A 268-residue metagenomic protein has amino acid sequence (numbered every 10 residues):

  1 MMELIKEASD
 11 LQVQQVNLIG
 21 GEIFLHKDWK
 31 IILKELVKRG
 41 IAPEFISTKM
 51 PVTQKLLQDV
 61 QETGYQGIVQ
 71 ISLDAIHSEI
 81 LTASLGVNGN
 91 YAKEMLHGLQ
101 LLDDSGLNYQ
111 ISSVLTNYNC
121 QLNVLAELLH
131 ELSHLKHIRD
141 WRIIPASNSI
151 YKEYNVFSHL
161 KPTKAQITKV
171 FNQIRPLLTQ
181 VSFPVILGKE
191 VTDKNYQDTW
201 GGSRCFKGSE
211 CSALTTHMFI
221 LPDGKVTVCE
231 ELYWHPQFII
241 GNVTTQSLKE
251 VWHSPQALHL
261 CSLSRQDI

Functional and structural regions predicted by a protein language model:
M1-G67: Conserved alpha-helical substructure of the radical SAM core
K6-D10, T199, L248: N-terminal pre-core extensions flanking Radical SAM catalytic domains
A8, N88, L132, I174 (+2 more regions): Alpha-helix boundary/capping residues
H26, K55, E79-S84, C229 (+1 more regions): Residues that scaffold the ATP/ADP-binding catalytic core of kinase and kinase-like folds
I41, H217-M218: Generic short beta-strand
E62, G67-I68, S72-S212, F219-D223 (+1 more regions): Radical SAM enzyme [4Fe-4S]-AdoMet core and its adjacent flexible, acidic and glycine-rich loops/tails across
G208, D223-I268: Flexible mid-to-C-terminal extensions adjoining Fe-S/redox cofactors in radical SAM and related proteins
